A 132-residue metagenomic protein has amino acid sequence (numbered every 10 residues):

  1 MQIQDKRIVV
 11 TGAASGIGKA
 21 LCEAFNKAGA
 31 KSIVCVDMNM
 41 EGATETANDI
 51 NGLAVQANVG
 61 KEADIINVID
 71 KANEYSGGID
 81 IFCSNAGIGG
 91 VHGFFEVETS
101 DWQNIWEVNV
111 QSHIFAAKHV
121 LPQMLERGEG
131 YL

Functional and structural regions predicted by a protein language model:
I3-I33: Canonical Rossmann dinucleotide-binding motif of NAD(H)/NADP(H)-dependent dehydrogenases/reductases, specifically
K6, G78-I79, L125-L132: Active-site loop of short-chain dehydrogenase/reductase
A30-E45: Conserved glycine-rich Rossmann-like NAD(P)H-binding loop of the short-chain dehydrogenase/reductase
M40-E41, A57-N67, T99: The beta1-alpha1 cofactor-binding region of Rossmann-like NAD(H)/NADP(H)-dependent oxidoreductases
N85-G90: Conserved NAD(P)H cofactor-binding loop of Rossmann-fold oxidoreductase domains
G93-F94, D101-W106: Substrate-binding pocket helix/loop in short-chain dehydrogenase/reductase
A117-K118: A short, exposed helix-loop element centered on a Lys and neighboring polar residues
